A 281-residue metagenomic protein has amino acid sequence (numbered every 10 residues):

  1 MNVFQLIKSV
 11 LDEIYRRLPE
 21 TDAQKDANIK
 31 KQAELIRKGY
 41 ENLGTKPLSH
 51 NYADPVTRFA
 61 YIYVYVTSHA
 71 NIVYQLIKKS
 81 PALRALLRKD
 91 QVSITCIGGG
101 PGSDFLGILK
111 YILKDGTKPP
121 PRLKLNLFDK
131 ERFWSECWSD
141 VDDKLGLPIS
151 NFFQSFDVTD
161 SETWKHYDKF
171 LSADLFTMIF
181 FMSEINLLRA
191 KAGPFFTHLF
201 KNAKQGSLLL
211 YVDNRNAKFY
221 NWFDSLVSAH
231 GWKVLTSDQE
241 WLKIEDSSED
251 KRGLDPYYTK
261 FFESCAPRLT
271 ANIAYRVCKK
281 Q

Functional and structural regions predicted by a protein language model:
M1-P47: N-terminal auxiliary segments of SAM/dcSAM-dependent transferases
K46-L86: Class I SAM-dependent methyltransferase Rossmann-like catalytic core, especially the SAM/SAH-binding loop
P101-P119: Conserved SAM-binding loop of SAM-dependent methyltransferases across substrates and taxa, primarily the Class I
F133-F170: S-adenosyl-L-methionine
A173-A190: A short SAM/SAH-binding and catalytic strip from SAM-dependent methyltransferases
A190-Q205: A short glycine-rich, Lys/Arg-flanked "PGG" loop and its adjoining helix->strand segment in the class I
Q205-N214: Conserved beta-strand signature within the Rossmann-like core of class I S-adenosyl-L-methionine
F219-Q281: Class I S-adenosyl-L-methionine
